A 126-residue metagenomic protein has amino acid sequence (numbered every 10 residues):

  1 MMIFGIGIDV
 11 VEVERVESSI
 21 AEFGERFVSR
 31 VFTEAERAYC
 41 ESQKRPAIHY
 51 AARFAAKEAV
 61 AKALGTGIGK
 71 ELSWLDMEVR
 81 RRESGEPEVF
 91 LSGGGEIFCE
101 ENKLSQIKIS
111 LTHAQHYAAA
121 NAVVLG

Functional and structural regions predicted by a protein language model:
M1-G126: Core catalytic alpha/beta fold that binds nucleotide/phospho-ligands
